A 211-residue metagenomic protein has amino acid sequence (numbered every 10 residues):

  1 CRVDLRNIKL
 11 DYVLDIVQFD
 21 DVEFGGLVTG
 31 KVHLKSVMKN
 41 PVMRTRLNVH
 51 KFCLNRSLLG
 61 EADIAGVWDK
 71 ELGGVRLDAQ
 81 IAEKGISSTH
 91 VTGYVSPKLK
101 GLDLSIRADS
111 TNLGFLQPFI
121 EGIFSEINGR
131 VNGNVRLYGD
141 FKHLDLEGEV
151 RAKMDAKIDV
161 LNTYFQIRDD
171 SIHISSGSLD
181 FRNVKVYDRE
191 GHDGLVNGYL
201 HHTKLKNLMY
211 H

Functional and structural regions predicted by a protein language model:
C1-H211: Interface amphipathic segments
